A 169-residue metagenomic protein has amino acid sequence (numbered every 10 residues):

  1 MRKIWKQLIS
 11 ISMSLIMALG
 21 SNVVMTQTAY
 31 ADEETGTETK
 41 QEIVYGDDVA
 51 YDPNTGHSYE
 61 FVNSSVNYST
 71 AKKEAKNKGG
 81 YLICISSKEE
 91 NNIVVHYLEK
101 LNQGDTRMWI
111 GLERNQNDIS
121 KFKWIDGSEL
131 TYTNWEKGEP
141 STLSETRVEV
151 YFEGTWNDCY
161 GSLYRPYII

Functional and structural regions predicted by a protein language model:
M1-W5: N-terminal secretory signal peptides that target proteins for export/translocation
K6-A18: Sec-dependent N-terminal signal peptides
A18-T28: C-terminal segment of classical bacterial N-terminal signal peptides
Q27-I169: Extracellular, disulfide-bonded carbohydrate-recognition/adhesion ectodomains, dominated by C-type lectin-like domains
